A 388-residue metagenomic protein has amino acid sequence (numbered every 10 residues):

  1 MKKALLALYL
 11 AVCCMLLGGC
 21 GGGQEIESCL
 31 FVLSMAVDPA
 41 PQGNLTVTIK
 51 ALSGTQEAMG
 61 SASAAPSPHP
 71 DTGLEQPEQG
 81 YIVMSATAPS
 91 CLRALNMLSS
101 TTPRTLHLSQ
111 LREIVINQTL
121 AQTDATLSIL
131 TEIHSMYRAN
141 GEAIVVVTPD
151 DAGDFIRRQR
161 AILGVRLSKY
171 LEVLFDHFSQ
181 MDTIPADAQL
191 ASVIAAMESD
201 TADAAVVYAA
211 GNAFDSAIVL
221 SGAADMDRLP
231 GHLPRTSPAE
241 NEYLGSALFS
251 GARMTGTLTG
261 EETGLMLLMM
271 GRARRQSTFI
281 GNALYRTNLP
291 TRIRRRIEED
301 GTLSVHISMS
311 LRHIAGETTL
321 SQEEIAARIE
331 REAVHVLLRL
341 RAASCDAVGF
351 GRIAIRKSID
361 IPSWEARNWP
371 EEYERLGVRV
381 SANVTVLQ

Functional and structural regions predicted by a protein language model:
K2-Y9, C14-Q388: Membrane-proximal alpha-helical signals and transmembrane carboxylates
